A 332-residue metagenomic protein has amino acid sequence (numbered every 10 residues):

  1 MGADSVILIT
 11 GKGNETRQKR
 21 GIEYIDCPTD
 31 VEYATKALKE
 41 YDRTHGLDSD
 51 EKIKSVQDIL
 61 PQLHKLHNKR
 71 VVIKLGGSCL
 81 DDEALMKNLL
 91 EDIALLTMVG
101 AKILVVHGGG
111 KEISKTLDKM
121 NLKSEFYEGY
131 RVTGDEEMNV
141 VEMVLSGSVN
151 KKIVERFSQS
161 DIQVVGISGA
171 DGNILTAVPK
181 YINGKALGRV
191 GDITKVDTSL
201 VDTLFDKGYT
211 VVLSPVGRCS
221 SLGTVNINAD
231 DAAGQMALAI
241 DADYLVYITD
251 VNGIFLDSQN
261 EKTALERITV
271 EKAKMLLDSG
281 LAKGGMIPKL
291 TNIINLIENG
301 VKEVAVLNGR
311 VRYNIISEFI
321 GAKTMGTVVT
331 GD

Functional and structural regions predicted by a protein language model:
M1-H45: ATP-dependent carboxylate-amine ligase
A34, G326-V329: Generic detector of short, aliphatic-rich beta-strand segments that form the cores of beta-sheets in diverse domain
R43-V311, I316-S317, G321-K323, T330-D332: Nucleotide/pyrophosphate-binding catalytic subdomain
